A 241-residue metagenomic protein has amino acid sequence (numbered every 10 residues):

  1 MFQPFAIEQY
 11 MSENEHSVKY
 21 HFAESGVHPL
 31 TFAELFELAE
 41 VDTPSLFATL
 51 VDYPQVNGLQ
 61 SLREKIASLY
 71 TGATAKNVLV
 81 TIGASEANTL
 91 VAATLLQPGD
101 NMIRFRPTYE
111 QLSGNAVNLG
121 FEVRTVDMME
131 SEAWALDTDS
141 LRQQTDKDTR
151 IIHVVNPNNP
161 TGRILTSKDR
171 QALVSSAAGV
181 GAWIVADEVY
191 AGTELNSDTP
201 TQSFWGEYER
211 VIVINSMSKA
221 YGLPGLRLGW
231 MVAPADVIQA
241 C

Functional and structural regions predicted by a protein language model:
M1-G83, L90: N-terminal small-domain helix-loop-helix segment of the aminotransferase-like
F22-S25, I66, V78, M102 (+6 more regions): Generic structural signal for small/hydrophobic residues in well-ordered secondary structure, especially within
T94-V154, S167: PLP-dependent aminotransferase-like
D100, F121, G179-A182, E209: A short helix->loop->beta-strand "cap" motif at the edges of active sites that frequently abuts
P107, E188-Y190, M217: Short strand-turn motif at the edge of the Rossmann-like AdoMet-binding core
N115-A116, S176, S203-F204: Hydrophobic/aromatic ligand-binding patch that stacks against planar heteroaromatic rings of cofactors or nucleotides
E132-T199: Active-site phosphate-binding strand-loop segment of PLP-dependent enzymes
E207-C241: Conserved core segment of the aminotransferase class I/II
